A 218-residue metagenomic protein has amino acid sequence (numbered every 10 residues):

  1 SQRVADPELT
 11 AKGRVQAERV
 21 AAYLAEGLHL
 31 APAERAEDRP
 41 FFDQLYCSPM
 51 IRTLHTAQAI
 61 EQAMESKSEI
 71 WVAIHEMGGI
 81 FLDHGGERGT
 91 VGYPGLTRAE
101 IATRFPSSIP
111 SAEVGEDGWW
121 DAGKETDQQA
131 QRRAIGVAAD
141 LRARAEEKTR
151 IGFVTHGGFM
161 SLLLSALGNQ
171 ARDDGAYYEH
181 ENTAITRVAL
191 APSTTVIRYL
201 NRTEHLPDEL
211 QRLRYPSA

Functional and structural regions predicted by a protein language model:
S1-S68, D127, Q131: Active-site-proximal alpha-helix that buttresses catalytic centers in soluble enzyme cores
E34-A73, A99-E116, A189-A218: Conserved histidine-centered catalytic loops in small-molecule metabolism enzymes
D43, E147-G157: Generic beta-sheet signal
R52-L54, E76-G78, F159-S161: Short, active-site-adjacent cap segments at secondary-structure transitions
A59, L162-A166: Active-site signature of alpha/beta-hydrolase-fold catalytic machinery across serine- and Asp/Cys-nucleophile hydrolases
E76-S107, A143, E147-T149, S165-A218: Acidic, low-complexity terminal tails and accessory targeting/binding regions of phosphate-metabolizing enzymes
A122-E146: A mid-sequence, solvent-exposed acidic-amphipathic segment
G157-G158, T203: Active-site metal-binding loops of divalent metal-dependent hydrolases
